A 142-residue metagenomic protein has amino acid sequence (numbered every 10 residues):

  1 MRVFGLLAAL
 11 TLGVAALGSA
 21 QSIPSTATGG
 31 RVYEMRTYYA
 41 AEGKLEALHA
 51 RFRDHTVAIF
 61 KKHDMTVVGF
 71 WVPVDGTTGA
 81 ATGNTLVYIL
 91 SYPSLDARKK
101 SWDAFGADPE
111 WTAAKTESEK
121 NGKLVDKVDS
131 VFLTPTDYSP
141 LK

Functional and structural regions predicted by a protein language model:
M1-F4, Q21: Positively charged n-region of N-terminal signal peptides that target proteins for export
G5-A16: Bacterial N-terminal signal peptides
Q21-G29, A50-V68, A80-A81, S91-F132: An amphipathic, aromatic/His-enriched active-site/gating alpha helix that lines ligand/cofactor pockets
G29, L141-K142: Soluble, non-membrane globular domain cores that form compact, hydrophobic packing and curved binding surfaces
Y33-T37, V87: Active-site-flanking beta-strand signature of metal-NTP-handling nucleotidyl enzymes and homologous cyclase-like
A40-H49: Short, surface-exposed ligand-recognition loops at beta-strand->loop->(often short) alpha-helix junctions that present
T134-L141: Short, low-complexity, Pro/Ser/Thr/Gly-rich segments in the mature regions of secreted, periplasmic
